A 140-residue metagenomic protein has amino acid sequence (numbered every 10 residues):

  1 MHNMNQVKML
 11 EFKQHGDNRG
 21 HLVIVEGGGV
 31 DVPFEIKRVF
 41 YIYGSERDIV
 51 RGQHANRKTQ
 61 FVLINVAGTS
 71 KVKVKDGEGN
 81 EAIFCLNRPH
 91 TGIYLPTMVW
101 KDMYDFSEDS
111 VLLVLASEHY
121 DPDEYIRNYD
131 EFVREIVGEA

Functional and structural regions predicted by a protein language model:
M1-T91, E108-D109, L115, Y120-E131 (+1 more regions): Non-catalytic, conserved peripheral segments adjacent to functional cores
R88-G92, M98-D105: Well-ordered alpha/beta subsegment
